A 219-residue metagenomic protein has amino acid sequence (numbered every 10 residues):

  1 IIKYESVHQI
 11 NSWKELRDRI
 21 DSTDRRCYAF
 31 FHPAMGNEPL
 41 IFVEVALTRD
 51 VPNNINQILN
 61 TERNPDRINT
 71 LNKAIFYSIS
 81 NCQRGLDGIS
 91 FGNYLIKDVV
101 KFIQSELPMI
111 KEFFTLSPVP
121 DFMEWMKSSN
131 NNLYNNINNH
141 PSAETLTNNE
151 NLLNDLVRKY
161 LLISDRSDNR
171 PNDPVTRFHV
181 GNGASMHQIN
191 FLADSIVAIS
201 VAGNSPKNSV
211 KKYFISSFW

Functional and structural regions predicted by a protein language model:
I1-W219: Extended, composition-driven regions rather than compact fold-specific motifs
